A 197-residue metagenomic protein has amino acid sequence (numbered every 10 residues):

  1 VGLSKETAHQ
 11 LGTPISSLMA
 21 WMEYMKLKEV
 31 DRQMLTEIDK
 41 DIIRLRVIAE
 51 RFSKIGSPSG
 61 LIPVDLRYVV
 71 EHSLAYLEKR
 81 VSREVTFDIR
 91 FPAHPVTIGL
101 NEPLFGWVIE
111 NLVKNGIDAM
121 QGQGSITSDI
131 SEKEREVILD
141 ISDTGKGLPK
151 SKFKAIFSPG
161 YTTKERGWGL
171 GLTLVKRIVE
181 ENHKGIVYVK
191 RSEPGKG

Functional and structural regions predicted by a protein language model:
S4, G171, V175: Short alpha-helical Gxxx[C/S/T] motif in the catalytic ATP-binding
Q33-T86: Conserved DHp (HisKA) dimerization/phosphotransfer helix of two-component histidine kinases, i.e., the long coiled-coil
T86-V96, K133: Conserved catalytic submotifs in the C-terminal HATPase_c
N115-I117: Short helix-loop "hinge" at the ATP-lid/N-box region of the Bergerat-fold HATPase_c
Q123-R135: Short beta-strand/loop element within the Bergerat-fold HATPase_c
L148-G160: Short conserved segment of the HATPase_c
V179-E180: Detector for a conserved hydrophobic position within an alpha-helical segment of the HATPase_c
H183-R191: Glycine-rich ATP-binding loops of the HATPase_c
